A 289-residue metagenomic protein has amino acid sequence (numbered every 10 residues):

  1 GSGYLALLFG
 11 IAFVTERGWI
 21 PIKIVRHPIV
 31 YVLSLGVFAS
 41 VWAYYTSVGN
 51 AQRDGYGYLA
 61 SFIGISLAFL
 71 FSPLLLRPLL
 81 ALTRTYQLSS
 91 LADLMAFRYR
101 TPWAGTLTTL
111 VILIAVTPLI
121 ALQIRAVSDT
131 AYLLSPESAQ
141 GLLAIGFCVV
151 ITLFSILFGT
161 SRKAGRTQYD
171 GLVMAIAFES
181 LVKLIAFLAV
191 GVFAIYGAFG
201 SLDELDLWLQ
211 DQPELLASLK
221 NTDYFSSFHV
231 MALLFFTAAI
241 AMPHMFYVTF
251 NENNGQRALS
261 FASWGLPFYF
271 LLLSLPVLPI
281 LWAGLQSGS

Functional and structural regions predicted by a protein language model:
G1-T46, G146-V173, F178, L184-A186: Membrane-interface "cap" regions at the ends of multi-pass membrane proteins
L8, A60-S161, V230-A238, P243-Y247 (+2 more regions): Helix-loop-helix module between adjacent transmembrane segments
T15-W19, G49-Y56, L80-L82, R125-E137 (+2 more regions): Membrane-water interface regions at transmembrane-helix termini and the short interhelical loops of multi-pass membrane
K23-Q87, F225, V230-A238, M245-N251 (+1 more regions): Membrane-interface helix-loop-helix modules in multi-pass membrane proteins
K23-R26, P102-G105, T109, D170-A186 (+1 more regions): Alpha-helical transmembrane segments and their helix-start/interface "positive-inside/aromatic belt" motifs in integral
G105, T117, A121, F147 (+2 more regions): Hydrophobic alpha-helical transmembrane segments in multi-pass membrane proteins
S135-G141, A194-F235: Helix-loop-helix junctions that connect adjacent transmembrane segments in multi-pass membrane transporters
V190-D211, L272-S289: Extracellular/periplasmic helix-exit of transmembrane alpha-helices
